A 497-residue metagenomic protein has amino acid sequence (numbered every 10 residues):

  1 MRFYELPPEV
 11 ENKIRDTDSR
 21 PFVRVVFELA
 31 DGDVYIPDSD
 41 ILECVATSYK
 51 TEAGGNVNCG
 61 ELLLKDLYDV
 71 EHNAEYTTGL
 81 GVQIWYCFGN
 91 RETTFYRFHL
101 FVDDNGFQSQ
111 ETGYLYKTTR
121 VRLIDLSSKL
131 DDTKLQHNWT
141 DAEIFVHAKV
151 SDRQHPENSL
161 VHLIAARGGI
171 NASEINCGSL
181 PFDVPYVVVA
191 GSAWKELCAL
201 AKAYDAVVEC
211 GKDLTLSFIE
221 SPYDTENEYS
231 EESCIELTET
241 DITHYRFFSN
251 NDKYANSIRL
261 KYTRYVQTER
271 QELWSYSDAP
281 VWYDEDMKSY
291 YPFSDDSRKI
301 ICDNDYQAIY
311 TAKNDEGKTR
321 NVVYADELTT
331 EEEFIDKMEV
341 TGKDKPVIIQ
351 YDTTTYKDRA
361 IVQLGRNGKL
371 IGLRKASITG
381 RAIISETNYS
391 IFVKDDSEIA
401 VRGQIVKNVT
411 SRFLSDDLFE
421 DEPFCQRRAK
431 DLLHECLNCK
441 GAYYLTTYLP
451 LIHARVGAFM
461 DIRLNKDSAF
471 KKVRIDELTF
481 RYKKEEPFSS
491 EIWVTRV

Functional and structural regions predicted by a protein language model:
M1-C44: Polar/acidic, low-complexity leader/linker segments enriched in S/T/G and N/D
R2-E11, T94-H99, D104-L130, N176-R259 (+2 more regions): Short beta-strand-centered interaction patches in the first periplasmic/extracellular domains of large envelope
R2-T17, L67-N171, Y356-D358, N367 (+2 more regions): Surface-exposed cap/loop segments at beta↔alpha junctions
N12, D16-L29, I84, L216 (+2 more regions): Short polybasic amphipathic segments
A46-T77, K202-A203, V207, I242-V497: An acidic/polar, Gly/Ser/Thr-rich interaction patch typically located in mid-to-C-terminal regions of proteins
A53-L64, L123, N138-A172, V188-K212 (+4 more regions): Amphipathic, non-transmembrane alpha-helical segments in extracytoplasmic/periplasmic proteins
T77-L80, Q136-I144, S233-L237, S277 (+1 more regions): Short intrinsically disordered coil segments
W85-L123, E209-G211, A458-I492: Short beta-strand and beta-hairpin "edge-sheet" elements
